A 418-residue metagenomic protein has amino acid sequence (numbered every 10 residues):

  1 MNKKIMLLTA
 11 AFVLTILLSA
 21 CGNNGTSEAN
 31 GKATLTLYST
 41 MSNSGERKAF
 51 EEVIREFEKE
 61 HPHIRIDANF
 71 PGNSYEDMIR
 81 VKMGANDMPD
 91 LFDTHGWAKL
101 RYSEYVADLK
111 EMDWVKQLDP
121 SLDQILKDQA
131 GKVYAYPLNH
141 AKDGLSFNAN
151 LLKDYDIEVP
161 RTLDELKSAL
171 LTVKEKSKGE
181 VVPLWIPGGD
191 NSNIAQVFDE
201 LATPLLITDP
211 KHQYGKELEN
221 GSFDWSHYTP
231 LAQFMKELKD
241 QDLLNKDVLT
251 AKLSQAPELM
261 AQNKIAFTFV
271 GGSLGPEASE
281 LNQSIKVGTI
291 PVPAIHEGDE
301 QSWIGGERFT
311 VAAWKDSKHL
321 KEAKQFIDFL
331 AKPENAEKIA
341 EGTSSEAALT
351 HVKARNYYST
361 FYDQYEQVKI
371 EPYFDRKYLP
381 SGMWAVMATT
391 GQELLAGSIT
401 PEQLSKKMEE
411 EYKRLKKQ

Functional and structural regions predicted by a protein language model:
M1-T36, K59, H351, E410-Q418: Short, low-complexity disordered leader/linker segments with a strong preference for bacterial N-terminal type II
V53-S121, N150-R161, F267: Extracytoplasmic "Venus flytrap"/periplasmic binding protein-like
R55-E60, K132-V133, D154-Y155, Q241 (+1 more regions): Extracytoplasmic/periplasmic substrate-recognition and gating elements
H95-G144, K167, V197-D199, S284 (+1 more regions): Hinge/lid segment of periplasmic solute-binding proteins
K116-L152, V181-I186, D299-W303, I370-K377: A structural signal for short loop-to-beta-strand junctions that line the ligand-binding cleft of periplasmic/secreted
Y134, K167-E219, I265: Extracytoplasmic/periplasmic solute-binding protein
K153, E337, E366-Q418: Conserved C-terminal helix/tail region of periplasmic/extracytoplasmic solute-binding proteins
E217-V248: Glycine-centered hinge/linker elements that transmit conformational signals in sensory and ligand-binding systems
